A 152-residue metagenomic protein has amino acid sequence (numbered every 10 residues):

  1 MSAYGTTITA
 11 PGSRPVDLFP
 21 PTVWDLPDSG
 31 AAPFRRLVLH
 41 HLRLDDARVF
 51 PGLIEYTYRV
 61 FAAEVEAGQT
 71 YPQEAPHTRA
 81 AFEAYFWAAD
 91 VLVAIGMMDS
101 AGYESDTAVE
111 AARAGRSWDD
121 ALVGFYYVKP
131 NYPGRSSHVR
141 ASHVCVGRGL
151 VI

Functional and structural regions predicted by a protein language model:
M1-E55, D106-V109: Conserved N-terminal entry element of GNAT/NAT acetyltransferase domains
M1-T9, T57-V60, E64-A67, Q73: N-terminal presequences and immediately downstream first alpha-helices
A10-P11, R43-D45, A63-A67, G115-D119: N-terminal start-of-chain detector that recognizes signal peptides and the immediate post-cleavage beginning
L18, V60, A121-G124: Intrinsic disorder/low-structure terminal segments
D45-R48, Q69-Q73: A short N-terminal beta->alpha junction/helix N-cap motif
F50-A62, R79, E83: An amphipathic alpha-helix signature
A67, Q73-V151: Acetyl-CoA-dependent GNAT
